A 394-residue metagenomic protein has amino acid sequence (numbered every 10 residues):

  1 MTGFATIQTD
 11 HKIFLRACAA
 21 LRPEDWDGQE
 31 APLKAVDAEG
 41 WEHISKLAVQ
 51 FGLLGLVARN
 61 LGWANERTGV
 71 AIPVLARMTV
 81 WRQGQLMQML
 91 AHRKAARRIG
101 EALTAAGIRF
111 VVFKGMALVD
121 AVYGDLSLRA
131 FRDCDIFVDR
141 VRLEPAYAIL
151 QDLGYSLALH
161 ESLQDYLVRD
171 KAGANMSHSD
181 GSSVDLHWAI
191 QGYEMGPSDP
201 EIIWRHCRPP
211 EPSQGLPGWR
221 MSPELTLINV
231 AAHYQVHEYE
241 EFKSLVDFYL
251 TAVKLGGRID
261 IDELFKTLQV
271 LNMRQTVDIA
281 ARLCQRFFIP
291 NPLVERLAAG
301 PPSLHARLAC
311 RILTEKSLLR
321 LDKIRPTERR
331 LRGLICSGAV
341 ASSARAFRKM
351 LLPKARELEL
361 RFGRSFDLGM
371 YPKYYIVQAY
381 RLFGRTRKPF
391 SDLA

Functional and structural regions predicted by a protein language model:
T2-R132, V138-A394: Conserved NTP-donor binding/palm subdomain of two-metal-ion nucleotidyltransferases/polymerases, i.e., the charged
